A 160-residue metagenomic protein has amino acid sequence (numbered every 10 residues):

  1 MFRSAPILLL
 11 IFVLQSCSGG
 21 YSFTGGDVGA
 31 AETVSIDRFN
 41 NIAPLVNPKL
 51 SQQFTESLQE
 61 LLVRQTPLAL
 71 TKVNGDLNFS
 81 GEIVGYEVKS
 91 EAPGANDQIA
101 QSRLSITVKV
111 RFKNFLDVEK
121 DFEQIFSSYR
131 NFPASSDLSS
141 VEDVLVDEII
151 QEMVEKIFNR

Functional and structural regions predicted by a protein language model:
M1-C17: Sec-dependent bacterial lipoprotein signal peptides
F12-V63, P67-L68, E155-R160: A structural "domain/chain start" motif
G29, N74-D76: Short Gly/Ser/Thr- and Asp/Glu-enriched loop/turn motifs at secondary-structure junctions
T55, S105-I106, V146: A general structural signal for well-ordered alpha-helical segments in protein cores
R64-A69, D76-K120, I125, Y129-E142 (+1 more regions): Surface-exposed short loop/turn segments
E142-R160: Compositionally biased, intrinsically disordered linkers/stalks adjacent to structured regions
